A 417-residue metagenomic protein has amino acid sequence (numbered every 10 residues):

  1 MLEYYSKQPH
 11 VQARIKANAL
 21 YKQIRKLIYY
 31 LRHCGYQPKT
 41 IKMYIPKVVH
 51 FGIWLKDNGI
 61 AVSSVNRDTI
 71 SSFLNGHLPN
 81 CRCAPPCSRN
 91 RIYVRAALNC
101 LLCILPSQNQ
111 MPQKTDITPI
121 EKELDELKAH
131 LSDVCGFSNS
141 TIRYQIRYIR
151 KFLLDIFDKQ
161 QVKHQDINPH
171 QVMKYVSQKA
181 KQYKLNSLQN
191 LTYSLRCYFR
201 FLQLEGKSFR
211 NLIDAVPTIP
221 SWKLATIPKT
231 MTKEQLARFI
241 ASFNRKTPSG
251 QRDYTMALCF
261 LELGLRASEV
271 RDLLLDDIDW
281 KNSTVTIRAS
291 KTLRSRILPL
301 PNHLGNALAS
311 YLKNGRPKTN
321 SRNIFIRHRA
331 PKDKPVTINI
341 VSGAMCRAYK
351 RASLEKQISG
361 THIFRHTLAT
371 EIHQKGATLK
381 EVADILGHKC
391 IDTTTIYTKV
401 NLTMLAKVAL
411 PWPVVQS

Functional and structural regions predicted by a protein language model:
M1-S417: Conserved catalytic core of the tyrosine transesterase superfamily
